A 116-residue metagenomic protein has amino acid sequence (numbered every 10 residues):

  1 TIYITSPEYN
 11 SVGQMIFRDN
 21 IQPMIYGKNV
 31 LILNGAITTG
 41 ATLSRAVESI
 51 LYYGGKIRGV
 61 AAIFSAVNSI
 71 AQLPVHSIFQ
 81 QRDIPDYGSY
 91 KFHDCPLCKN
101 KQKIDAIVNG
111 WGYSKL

Functional and structural regions predicted by a protein language model:
T1-L31, A41, F92: Short, glycine/charge-rich flexible loops or terminal/linker lids adjacent to PRPP-binding catalytic cores
N10-V12, G35, V67: Generic structural signal for helix capping and beta-alpha/helix-loop junctions
G13, R18, R45, D83-D86: Short, flexible coil/linker segments at or flanking structured domains
N20-A62: A contiguous pocket-lining binding segment that forms or flanks enzyme active sites
V47-L116: PRPP-dependent phosphoribosyltransferase catalytic core
